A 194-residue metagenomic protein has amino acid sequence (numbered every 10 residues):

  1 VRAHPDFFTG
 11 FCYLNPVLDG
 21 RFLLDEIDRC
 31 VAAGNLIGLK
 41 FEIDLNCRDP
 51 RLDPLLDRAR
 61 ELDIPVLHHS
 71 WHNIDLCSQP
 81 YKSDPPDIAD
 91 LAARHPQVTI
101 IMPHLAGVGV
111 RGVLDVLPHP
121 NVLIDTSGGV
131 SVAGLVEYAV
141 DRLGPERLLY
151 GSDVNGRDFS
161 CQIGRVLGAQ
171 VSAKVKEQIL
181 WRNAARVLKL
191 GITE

Functional and structural regions predicted by a protein language model:
V1, C30, L39, A59 (+7 more regions): Conserved, mostly hydrophobic/aromatic
V1-I74: Active-site gating/metal-coordination segments in enzymes
T9-C12, I37-F41, V66-H68, I100-P103 (+2 more regions): Hydrophobic faces of well-ordered beta-strands that scaffold small-molecule active sites in alpha/beta enzyme cores
V17-D19, N46-C47, H72-L76, L105-V113 (+2 more regions): Active-site environment of divalent metal-dependent phosphoester hydrolases
D28, G144-R147, S160-E194: Mid-to-C-terminal alpha-helical segments outside catalytic/metal-binding sites
S78-P85, V110-H119, A133-R142, D158-G168: Histidine/acidic-residue-rich catalytic or RNA/ligand-binding cores of hydrolases and nuclease-related proteins
H104, R142-S160: Short acidic/histidine-rich active-site segments
A106, S127-Y138, E177-G191: C-terminal helical cap
